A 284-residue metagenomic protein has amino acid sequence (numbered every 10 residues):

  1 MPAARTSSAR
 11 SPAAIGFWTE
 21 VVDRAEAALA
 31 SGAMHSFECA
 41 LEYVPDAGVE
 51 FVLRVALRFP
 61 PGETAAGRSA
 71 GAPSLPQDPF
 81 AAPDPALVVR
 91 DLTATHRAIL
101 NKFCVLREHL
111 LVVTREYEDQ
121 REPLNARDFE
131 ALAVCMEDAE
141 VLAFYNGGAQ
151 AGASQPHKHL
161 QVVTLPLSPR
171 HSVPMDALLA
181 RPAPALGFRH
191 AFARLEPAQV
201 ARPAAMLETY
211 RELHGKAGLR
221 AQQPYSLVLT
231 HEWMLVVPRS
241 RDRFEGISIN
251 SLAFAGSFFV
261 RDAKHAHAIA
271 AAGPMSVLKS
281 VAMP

Functional and structural regions predicted by a protein language model:
M1-L124, P166-L167, H171-L195, R202-P203 (+1 more regions): Active-site microenvironments that recognize anionic phosphate/pyrophosphate groups
V49, A94, A139, P156-K158: Residues at beta-strand starts and edge strands
R97, D119-Q120, A139-N146: Short secondary-structure capping/junction motifs at helix and strand boundaries
T114, G148-S172: Histidine-centered divalent-metal-coordination microenvironment in nucleic-acid enzymes
R121-N125, A153-P156: Short capping loops/turns at secondary-structure boundaries
P123-A143: Helical scaffold of the NTase/Pol beta-like nucleotidyltransferase catalytic core
V141-S154, R220-T230: A short glycine-rich, hydrophobically flanked beta-strand micro-motif that places a catalytic Asp/Glu for divalent metal
